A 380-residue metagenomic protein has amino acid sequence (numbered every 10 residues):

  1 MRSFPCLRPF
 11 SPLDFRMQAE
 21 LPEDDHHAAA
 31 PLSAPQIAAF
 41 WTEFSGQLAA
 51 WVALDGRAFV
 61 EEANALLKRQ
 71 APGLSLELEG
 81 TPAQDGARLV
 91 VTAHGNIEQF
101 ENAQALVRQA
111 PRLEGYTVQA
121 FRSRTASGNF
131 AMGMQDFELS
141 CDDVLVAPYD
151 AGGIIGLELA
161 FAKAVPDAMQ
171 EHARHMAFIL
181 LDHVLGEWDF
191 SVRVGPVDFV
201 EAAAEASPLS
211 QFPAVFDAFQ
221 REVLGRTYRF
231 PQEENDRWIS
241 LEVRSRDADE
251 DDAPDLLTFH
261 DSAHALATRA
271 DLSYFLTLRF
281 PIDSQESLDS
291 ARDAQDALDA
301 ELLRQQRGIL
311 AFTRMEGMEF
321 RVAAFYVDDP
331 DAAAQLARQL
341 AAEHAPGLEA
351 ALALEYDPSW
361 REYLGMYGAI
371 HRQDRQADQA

Functional and structural regions predicted by a protein language model:
C6-L7, P12-R88, H94-Q99, Q109-A297 (+3 more regions): Charge-rich, low-complexity segments
N102-A110, Q335-A345: Short amphipathic alpha-helices in soluble, non-transmembrane regions that often serve as interface/regulatory elements
R321-F325: Short beta-strand->loop micro-motif that forms the acidic, two-metal-ion catalytic signature in nucleotide-processing
P346-Y356, W360: Flexible helix-coil linker/hinge segments at domain or subdomain boundaries
